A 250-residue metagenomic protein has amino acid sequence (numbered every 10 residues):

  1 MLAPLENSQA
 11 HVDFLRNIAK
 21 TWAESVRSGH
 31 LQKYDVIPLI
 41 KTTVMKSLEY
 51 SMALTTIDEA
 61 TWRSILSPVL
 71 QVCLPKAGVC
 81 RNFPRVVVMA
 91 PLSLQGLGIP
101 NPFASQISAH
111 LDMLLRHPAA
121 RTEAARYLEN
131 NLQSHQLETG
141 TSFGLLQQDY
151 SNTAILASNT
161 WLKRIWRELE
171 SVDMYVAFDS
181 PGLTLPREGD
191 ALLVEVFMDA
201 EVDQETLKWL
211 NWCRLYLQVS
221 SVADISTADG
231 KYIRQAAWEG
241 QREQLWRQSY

Functional and structural regions predicted by a protein language model:
M1-A60, S64, V72, K76-C80 (+1 more regions): Basic, alpha-helical interaction scaffolds
I65, C80-Y250: Extended C-terminal regions of large enzymes
